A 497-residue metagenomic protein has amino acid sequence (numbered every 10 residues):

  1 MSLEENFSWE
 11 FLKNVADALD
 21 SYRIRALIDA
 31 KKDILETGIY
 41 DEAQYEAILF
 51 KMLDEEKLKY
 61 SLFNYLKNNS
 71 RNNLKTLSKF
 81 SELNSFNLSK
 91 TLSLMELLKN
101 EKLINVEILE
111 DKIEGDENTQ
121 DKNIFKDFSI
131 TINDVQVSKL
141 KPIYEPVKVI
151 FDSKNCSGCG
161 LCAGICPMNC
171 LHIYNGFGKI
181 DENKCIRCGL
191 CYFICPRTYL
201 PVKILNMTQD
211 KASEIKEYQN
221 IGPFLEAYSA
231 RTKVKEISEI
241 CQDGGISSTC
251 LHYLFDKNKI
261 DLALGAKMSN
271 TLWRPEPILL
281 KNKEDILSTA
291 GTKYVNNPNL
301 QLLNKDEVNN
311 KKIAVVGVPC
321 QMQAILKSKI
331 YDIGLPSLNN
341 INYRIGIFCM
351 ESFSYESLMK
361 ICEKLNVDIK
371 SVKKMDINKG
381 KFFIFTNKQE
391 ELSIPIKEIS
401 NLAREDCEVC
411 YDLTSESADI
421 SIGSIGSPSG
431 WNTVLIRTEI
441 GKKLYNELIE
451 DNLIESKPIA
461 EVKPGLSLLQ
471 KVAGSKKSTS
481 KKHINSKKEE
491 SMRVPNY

Functional and structural regions predicted by a protein language model:
L3-F50: Long, low-complexity, charged/polar intrinsically disordered regions in eukaryotic proteins
W9-D20, L49-L83: Short amphipathic alpha-helical interface segments
M52-E56, L109-V137: Short, cationic-aromatic polyanion-contact patches
N84-L97: Short amphipathic alpha-helical interaction segments
K99-E110, L171: A short, conserved structural fragment
L103, K148-S157, L161-K179, L190-D210 (+2 more regions): Iron-sulfur cluster-binding cysteine motifs and their immediate structural context in ferredoxin-like electron-transfer
P142-P146, D152-S153, L171-Y174, D181-N183 (+1 more regions): Short, intrinsically disordered, charge-biased short linear motifs at domain edges
I204-Y497: Iron-sulfur-associated redox domains of electron-transfer enzymes in respiratory and anaerobic energy metabolism
